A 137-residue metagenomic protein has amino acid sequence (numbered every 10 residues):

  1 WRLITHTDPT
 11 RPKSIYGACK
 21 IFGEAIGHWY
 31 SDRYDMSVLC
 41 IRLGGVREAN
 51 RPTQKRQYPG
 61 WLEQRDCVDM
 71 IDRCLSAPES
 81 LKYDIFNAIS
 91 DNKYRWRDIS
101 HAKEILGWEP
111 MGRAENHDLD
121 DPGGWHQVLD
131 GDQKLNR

Functional and structural regions predicted by a protein language model:
W1-Y34: Catalytic helix-loop patch of NAD(P)-dependent Rossmann-fold dehydrogenases
L3, C40, W61, W96: Short aromatic/basic micro-patch
R11-I15, R33-Y58: Flexible, glycine-rich beta-alpha linker
S14, I21, P59-R65, R97: Residue-level signal for the nucleotide or nucleotide-sugar donor/cofactor binding architecture
D32, R42-N50, W61-Y83: Alpha-helical substrate-binding/gating segment
Y83-F86, D91-E109, G124-N136: Conserved C-terminal active-site "lid" loop/helix of NAD(P)H-dependent oxidoreductases that clamps the redox cofactor
D120: Catalytic phosphate/metal-binding cores of nucleic-acid and nucleotide-processing enzymes, i.e., regions that mediate
